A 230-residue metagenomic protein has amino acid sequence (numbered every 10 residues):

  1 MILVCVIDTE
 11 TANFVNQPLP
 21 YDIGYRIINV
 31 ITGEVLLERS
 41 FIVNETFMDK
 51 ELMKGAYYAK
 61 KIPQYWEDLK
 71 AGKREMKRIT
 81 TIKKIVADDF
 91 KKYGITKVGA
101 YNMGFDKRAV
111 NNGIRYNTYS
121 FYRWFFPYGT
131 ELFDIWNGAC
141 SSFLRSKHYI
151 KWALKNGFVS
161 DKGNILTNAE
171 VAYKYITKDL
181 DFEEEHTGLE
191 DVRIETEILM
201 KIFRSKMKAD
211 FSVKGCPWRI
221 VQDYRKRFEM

Functional and structural regions predicted by a protein language model:
I2-G113: Conserved non-catalytic scaffold segment of RNase H-like nuclease domains
T9-A12, I135, E195: Ser/Thr-centric signal marking residues that sit in or immediately flank functional binding/regulatory motifs
N16-P18, I114, S142-R145, L199: Short, function-defining helix-loop hinge/capping sites that tune catalysis or transport
F41-E45, W124-F143: A short, structured active-site edge motif that brings together acidic residues
F47-K50, K54-P63, E67, I135-V192: Active-site-proximal helix-loop-helix substrate-binding element of RNase H-like nuclease domains
L69-G72, Y119-F125, D179-E184: Short, polar/flexible loop-turn hinges at active-site or ligand-entry regions and domain interfaces
K97-G104, R108-A109, L154-M230: Acidic, Mg2+-coordinating catalytic module of metal-dependent nucleases/exonucleases that use a two-metal-ion mechanism
F105-F133: Substrate-recognition/cap helix-loop segment adjacent to the acidic, metal-dependent catalytic center of Asp-based
